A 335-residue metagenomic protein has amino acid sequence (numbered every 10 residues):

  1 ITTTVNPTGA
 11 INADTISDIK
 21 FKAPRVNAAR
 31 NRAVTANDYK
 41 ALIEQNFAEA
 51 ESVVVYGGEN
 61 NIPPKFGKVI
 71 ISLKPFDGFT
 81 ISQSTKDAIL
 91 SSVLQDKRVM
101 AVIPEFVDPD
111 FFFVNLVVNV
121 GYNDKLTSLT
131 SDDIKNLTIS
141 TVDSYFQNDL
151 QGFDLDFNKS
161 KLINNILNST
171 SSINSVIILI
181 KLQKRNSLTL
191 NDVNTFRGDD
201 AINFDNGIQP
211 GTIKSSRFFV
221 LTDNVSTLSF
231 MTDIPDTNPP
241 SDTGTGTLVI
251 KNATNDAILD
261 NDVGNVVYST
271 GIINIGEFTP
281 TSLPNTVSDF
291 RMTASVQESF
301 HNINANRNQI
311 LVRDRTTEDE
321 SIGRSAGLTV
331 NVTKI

Functional and structural regions predicted by a protein language model:
I1-A41, E318-K334: Catalytic P-loop NTP-binding/switch module of NTPases
I1-T8, N60, P75-G78, G121-K125 (+4 more regions): Short, glycine-/Ser/Thr-/acidic-enriched flexible segments
I1-V5, D242-T245, T254-I335: Surface-exposed interaction regions enriched in Ser/Thr/Asp/Glu that occur as long low-complexity tracts or repetitive
P24, E44, A48, V55 (+9 more regions): Hydrophobic alpha-helix feature that most strongly marks membrane-spanning transmembrane helices and their immediate
R30-L155: Carbohydrate-recognition loop of C-type lectin domains
K40, V107, D132-S226, M231-I234 (+3 more regions): An aromatic-glycine-centered, glycine-rich loop/turn in mixed alpha/beta architecture
S216-F219, N224-A257, N261: Structural flexibility/helix-modulation signal
